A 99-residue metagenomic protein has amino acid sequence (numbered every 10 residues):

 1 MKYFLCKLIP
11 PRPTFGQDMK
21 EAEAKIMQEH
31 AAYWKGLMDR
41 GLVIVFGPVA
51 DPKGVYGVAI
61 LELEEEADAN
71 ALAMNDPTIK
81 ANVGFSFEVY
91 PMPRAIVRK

Functional and structural regions predicted by a protein language model:
M1-K99: Conserved, structured core segments of small domains
